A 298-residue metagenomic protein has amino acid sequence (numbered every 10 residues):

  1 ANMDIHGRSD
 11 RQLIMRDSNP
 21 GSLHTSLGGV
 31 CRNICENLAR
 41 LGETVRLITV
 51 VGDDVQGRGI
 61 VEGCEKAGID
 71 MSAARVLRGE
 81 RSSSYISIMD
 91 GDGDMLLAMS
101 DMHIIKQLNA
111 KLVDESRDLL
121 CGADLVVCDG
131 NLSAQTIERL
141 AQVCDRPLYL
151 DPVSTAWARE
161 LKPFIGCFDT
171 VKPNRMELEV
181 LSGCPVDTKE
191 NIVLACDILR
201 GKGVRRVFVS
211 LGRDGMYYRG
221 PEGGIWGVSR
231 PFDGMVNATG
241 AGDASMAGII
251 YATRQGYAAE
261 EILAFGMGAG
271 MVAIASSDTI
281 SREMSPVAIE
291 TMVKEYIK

Functional and structural regions predicted by a protein language model:
A1-V50, V55-I69, V228, F232-M235 (+1 more regions): Glycine-rich phosphate/adenosyl-contacting loop at the front of the ribokinase-like
N19, A158, K162, K189-K298: Conserved phosphate-binding/catalytic region of the ribokinase-like
L38, N174, G242: Short, conserved phosphate/pyrophosphate- and ester-handling motifs at nucleotide-, phospho-/glycolipid
I48-D53, M71-S82, D151-S154, F208-L211: Beta-strand->loop->alpha-helix junctions that form or flank phosphate-binding loops in nucleotide-handling enzymes
V76-L77, S87-L125: Conserved phosphate-binding/catalytic loop of the ribokinase/pfkB sugar-kinase fold
S84-I88, L97, G215-R219: Short beta-strand scaffold segments in enzyme catalytic cores
L125-L194, G215-M216: Conserved beta-alpha-beta core of the PfkB/ribokinase-like small-molecule kinase fold
